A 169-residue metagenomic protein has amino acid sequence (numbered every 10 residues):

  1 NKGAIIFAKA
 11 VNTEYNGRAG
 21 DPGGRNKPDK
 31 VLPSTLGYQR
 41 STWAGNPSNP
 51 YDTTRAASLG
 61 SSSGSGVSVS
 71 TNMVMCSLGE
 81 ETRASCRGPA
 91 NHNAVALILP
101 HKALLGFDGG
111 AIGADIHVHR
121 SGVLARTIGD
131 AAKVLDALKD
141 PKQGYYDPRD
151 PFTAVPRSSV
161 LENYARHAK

Functional and structural regions predicted by a protein language model:
N1-H119, P148-F152: Short glycine/serine-rich loop/turn segments
L99-K169: A short helix-breaking turn/cap at a secondary-structure junction
